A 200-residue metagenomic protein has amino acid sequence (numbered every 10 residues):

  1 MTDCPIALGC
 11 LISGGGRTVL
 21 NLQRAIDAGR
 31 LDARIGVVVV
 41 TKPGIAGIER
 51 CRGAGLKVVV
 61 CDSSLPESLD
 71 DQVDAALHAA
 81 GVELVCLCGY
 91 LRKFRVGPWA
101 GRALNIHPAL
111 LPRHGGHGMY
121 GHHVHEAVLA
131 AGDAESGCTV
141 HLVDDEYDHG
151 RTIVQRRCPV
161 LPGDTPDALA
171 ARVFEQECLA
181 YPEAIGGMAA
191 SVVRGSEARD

Functional and structural regions predicted by a protein language model:
M1-D200: One-carbon transfer enzymes
